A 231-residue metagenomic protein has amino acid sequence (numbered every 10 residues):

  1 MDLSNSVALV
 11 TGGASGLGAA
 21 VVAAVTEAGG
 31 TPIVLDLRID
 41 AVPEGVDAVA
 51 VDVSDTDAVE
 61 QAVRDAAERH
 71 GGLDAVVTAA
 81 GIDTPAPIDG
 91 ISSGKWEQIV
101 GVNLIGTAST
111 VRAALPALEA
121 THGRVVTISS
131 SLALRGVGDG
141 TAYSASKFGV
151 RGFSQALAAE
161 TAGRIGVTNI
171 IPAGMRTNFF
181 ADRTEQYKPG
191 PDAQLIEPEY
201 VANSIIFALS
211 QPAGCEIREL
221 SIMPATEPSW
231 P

Functional and structural regions predicted by a protein language model:
A14-S15: Conserved glycine-rich cofactor-binding loop
A50-Q61, S93: The beta1-alpha1 cofactor-binding region of Rossmann-like NAD(H)/NADP(H)-dependent oxidoreductases
P87-I88, S92-E97: Substrate-binding pocket helix/loop in short-chain dehydrogenase/reductase
V111, S146: Active-site helix of classical SDR
P116, A158-E160: Alpha-helical segment proximal to the catalytic Tyr-Lys
S130: Residue(s) in the substrate-gating loop at a strand-loop-helix junction that position the organic substrate next
N169-I170, P189-W230: C-terminal helical subdomain
